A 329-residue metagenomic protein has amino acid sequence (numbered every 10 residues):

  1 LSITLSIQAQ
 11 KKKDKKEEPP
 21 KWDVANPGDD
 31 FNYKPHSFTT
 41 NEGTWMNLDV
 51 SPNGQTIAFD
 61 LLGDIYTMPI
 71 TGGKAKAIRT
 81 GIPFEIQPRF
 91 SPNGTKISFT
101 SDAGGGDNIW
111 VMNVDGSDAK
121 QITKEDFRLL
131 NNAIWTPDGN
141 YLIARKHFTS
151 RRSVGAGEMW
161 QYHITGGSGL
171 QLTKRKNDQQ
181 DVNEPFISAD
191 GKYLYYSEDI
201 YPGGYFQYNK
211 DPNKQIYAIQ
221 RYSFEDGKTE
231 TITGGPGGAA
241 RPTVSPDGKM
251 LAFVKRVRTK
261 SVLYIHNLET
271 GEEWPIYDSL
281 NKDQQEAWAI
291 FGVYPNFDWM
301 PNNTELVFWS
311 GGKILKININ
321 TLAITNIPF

Functional and structural regions predicted by a protein language model:
L1-K13: Bacterial Sec-dependent N-terminal signal peptides
K11-K16, P20, N41-E42, D60-Y66 (+11 more regions): A flexible loop/linker signature enriched in serine peptidases of the S9 family
G28-F31: Short, C-terminally biased terminal segments at protein or domain edges
Y33-Y66: Beta-strand-rich domains and repeat architectures in extracellular enzymes and scaffolds, especially beta-propellers
D49-Q55, P88-K96, A133-Y141, P185-Y193 (+2 more regions): Blade-terminus and WD-like Trp-Asp/Gly-His loop motifs, strongest in beta-propeller folds
P69: Periplasmic/extracellular electron-transfer cofactor-ligation site, primarily the c-type cytochrome heme-c attachment
